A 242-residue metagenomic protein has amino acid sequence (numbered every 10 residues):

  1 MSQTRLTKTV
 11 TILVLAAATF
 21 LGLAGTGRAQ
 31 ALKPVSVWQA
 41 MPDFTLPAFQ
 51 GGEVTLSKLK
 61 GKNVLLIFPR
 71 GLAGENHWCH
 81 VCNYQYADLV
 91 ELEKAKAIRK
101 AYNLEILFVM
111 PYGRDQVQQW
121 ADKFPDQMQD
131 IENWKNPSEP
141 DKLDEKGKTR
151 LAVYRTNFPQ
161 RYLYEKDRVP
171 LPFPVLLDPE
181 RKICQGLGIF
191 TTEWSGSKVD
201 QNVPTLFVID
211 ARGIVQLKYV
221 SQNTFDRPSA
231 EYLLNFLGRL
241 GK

Functional and structural regions predicted by a protein language model:
M1-L6: N-terminal secretory signal peptides that target proteins for export/translocation
T11-G22: Bacterial N-terminal signal peptides
A16, G27-A29: Cleavable N-terminal signal peptides
A29-S57, Y84-E91: N-terminal "domain-start" segment that seeds a small globular fold
S57-Y84: Short active-site neighborhood of thiol/selenol oxidoreductases, capturing the structured segment around
H77-F173, I183: Structural microenvironment flanking redox-active thiols in thiol-disulfide oxidoreductases
L177-P179: Short loop/edge segments at beta-strand edges and connector loops that shape dinucleotide/nucleotide cofactor-binding
G186-K242: Thiol-/selenol-based redox modules, centered on thioredoxin-like and closely related oxidoreductase domains
